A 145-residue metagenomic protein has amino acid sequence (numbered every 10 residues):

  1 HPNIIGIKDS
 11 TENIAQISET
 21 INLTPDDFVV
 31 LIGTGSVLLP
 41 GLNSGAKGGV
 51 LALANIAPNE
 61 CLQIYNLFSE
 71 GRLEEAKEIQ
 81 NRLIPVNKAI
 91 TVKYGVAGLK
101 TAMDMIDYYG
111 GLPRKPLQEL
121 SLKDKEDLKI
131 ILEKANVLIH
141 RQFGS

Functional and structural regions predicted by a protein language model:
H1-L42: Ligand/cofactor pocket segment of small-molecule handling proteins
S36-S145: Structured C-terminal cap/extension of enzyme domains
